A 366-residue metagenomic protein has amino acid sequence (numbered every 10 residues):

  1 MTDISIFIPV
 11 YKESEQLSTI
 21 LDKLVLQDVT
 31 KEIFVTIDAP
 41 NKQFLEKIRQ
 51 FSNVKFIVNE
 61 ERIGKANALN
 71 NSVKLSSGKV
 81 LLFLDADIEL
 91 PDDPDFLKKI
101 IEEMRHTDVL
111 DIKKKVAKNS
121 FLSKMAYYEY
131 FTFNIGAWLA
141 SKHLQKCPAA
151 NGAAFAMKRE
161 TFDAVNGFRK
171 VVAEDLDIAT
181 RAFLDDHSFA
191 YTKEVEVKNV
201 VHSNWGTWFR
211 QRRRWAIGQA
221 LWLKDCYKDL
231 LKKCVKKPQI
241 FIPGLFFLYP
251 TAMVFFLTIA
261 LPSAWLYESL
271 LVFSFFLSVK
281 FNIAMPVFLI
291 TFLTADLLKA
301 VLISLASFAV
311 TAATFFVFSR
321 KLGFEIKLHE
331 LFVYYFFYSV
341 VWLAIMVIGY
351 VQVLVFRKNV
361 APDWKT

Functional and structural regions predicted by a protein language model:
L17-S18, N41-Q50, D93: Acidic helix N-cap motif at the loop->helix transition within catalytic regions of sugar-transfer enzymes
D22-K31: Short, acidic, metal-binding catalytic loop of nucleotide-sugar glycosyltransferases
K23, I37-L45, E61, I88: A conserved acidic beta->alpha catalytic loop
E60-S76, A149: Glycine-rich, basic loop-to-helix element that forms the pyrophosphate-binding segment of sugar-nucleotide handling
N67, D92-P94, K99-A164, R169 (+3 more regions): Long helical/loop segments within the catalytic core of UDP-sugar-dependent glycosyltransferases, especially the large
L81: Short aromatic/hydrophobic "clamp" motif used to bind/position activated sugar donors
D108-N134, K170-E174, T180-G244, L271-K280: Catalytic donor/gating beta->alpha subdomain of glycosyltransferases that bind UDP-sugars
K228-K237, L270-T366: Juxtamembrane C-terminal module of membrane proteins
